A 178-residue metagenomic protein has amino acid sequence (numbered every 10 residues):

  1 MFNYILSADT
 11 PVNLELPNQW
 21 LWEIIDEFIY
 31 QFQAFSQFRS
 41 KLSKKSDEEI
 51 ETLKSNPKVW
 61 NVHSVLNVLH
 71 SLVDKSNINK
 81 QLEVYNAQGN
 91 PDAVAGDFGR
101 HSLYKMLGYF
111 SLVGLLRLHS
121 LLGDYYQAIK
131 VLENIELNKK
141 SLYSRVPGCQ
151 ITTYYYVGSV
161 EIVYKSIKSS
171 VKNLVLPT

Functional and structural regions predicted by a protein language model:
M1-T178: Extended alpha-helical scaffold regions
